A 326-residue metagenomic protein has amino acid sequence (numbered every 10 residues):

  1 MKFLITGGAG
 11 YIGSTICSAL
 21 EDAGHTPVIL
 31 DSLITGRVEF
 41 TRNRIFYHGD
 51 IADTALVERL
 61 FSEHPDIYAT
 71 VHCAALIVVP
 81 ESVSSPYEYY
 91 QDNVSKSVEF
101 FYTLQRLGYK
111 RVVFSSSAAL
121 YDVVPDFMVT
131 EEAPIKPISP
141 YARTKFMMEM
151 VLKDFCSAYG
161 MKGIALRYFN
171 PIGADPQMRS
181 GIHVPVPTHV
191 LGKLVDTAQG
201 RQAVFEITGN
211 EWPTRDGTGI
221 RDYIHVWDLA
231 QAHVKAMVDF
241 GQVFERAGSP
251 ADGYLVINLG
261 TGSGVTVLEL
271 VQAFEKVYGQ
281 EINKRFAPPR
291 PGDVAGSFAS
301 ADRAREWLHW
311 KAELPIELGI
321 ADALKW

Functional and structural regions predicted by a protein language model:
M1-A174: N-terminal Rossmann-like NAD(P)+-binding domain of SDR-like oxidoreductases, especially those catalyzing
R37, V79, P125, E131 (+7 more regions): Glycine-rich, flexible loop/turn motifs
A55-L60, G173-P176, A236-R246: Short regulatory "switch" loops immediately downstream of catalytic or recognition motifs within protein catalytic
S84, P125-D126, P134, P140 (+6 more regions): Short capping/connector residues at structural and topological boundaries
Y90, I138-F146, S180-T188, G192 (+2 more regions): Short-chain dehydrogenase/reductase
D175-P176, S180-E206: Mobile, glycine-enriched helix-loop/loop "lid" segments at the mouths of ligand-binding/catalytic clefts that gate
K193, Q199-W326: C-terminal substrate-binding subdomain of Rossmann-fold SDR/epimerase-dehydratase oxidoreductases
